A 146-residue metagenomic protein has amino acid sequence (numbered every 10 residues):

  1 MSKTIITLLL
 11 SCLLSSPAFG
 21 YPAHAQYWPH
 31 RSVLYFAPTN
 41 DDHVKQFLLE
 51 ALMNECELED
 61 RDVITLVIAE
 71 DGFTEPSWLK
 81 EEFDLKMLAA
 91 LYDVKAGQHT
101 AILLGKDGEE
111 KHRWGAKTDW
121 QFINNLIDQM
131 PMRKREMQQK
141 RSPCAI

Functional and structural regions predicted by a protein language model:
S2-I6, C12, S16-I146: Non-catalytic interaction/Regulatory regions outside core domains
